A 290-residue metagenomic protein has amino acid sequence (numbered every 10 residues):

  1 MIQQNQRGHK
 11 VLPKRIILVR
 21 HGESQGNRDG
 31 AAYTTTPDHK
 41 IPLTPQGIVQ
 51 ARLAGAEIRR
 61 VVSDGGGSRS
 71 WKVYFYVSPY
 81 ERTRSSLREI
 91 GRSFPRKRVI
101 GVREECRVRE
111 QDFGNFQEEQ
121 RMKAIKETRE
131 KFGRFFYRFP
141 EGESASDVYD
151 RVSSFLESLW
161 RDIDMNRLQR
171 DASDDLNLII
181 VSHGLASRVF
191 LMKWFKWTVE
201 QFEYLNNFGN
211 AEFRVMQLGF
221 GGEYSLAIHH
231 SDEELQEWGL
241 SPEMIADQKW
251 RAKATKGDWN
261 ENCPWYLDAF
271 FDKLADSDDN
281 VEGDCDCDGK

Functional and structural regions predicted by a protein language model:
M1-R15, R28, T34, D64 (+8 more regions): Acidic, low-complexity terminal tails and accessory targeting/binding regions of phosphate-metabolizing enzymes
I2-I100, E141-V152, K290: Active-site-proximal alpha-helix that buttresses catalytic centers in soluble enzyme cores
R15-V19, Y76, A172-A186: Beta-strand elements within well-structured catalytic alpha/beta cores of enzymes that handle phosphate/sulfate esters
S24, A186-S187: Short active-site segment of divalent metal-dependent hydrolases/proteases that encodes the spacing between
G30-T34, E127-F132: Surface-exposed beta-strand-to-loop junctions that form interaction patches on eukaryotic regulatory domains
Q46, S78, E105-V108, Q217-G219: Structured beta-strand/turn binding interfaces of compact recognition modules in eukaryotic regulators
T128-D147, W259: Short glycine/proline- and acidic residue-enriched helix-loop micro-motifs that form flexible lids or anion-recognition
D150-N166: Helix-loop module immediately N-terminal to the HCX5R catalytic loop in PTP-like cysteine phosphatase domains
